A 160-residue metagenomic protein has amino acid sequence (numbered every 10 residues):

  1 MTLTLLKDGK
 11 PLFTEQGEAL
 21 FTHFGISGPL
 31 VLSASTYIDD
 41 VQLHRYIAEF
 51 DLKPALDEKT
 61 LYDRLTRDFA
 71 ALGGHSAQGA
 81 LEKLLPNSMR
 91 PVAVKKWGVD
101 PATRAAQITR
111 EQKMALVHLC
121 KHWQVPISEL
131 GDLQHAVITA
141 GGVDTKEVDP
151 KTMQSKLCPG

Functional and structural regions predicted by a protein language model:
M1-Q107: An anion/pyrophosphate-binding glycine-rich loop and adjacent beta-alpha core in soluble alpha-beta enzymes
P91-G160: A glycine-rich dinucleotide-binding beta-alpha-beta segment and adjacent secondary-structure elements that constitute
